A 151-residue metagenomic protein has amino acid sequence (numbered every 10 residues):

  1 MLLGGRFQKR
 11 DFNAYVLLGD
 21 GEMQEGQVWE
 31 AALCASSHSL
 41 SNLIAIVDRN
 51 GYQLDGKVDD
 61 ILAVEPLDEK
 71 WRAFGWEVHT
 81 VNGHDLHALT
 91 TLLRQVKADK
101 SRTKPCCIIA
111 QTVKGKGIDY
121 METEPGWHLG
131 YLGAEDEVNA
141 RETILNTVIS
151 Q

Functional and structural regions predicted by a protein language model:
M1-Q151: Glycine-rich ThDP/TPP pyrophosphate-binding loop and its adjacent helix/strand module within ThDP-dependent enzymes
